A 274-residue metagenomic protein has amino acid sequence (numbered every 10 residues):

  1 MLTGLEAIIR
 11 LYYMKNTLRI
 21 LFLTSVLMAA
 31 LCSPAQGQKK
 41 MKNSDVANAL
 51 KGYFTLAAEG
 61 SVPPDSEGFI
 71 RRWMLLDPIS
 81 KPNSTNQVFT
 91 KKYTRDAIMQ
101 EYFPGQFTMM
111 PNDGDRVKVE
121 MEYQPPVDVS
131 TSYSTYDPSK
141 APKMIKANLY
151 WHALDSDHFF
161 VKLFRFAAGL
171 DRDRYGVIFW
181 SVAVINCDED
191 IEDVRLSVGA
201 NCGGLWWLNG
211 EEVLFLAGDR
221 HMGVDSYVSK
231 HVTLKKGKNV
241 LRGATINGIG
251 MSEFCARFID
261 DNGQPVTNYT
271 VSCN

Functional and structural regions predicted by a protein language model:
M1-K39: Bacterial Sec-dependent N-terminal signal peptides
Q38-D157, G243-N274: Accessory carbohydrate-binding/adhesion or oligomerization-edge regions at the termini of glycan-active proteins
A147-D173: A general sequence property marking short-to-moderate contiguous segments in secreted/outer-membrane adhesion
A167-F179, A217-G223: Extracellular beta-rich ligand/substrate-recognition surface
S181-D193, H231-K236: Extracellular and analogous surface-interaction loops
C187, L196-A200, T245-N247: Non-cytosolic beta-sheet module surface loops
E192-W207, L241: Aromatic-lined ligand-binding clefts that engage carbohydrates, nucleic acids, or primary amines
L208-R257: Beta-strand-rich ligand-recognition modules
